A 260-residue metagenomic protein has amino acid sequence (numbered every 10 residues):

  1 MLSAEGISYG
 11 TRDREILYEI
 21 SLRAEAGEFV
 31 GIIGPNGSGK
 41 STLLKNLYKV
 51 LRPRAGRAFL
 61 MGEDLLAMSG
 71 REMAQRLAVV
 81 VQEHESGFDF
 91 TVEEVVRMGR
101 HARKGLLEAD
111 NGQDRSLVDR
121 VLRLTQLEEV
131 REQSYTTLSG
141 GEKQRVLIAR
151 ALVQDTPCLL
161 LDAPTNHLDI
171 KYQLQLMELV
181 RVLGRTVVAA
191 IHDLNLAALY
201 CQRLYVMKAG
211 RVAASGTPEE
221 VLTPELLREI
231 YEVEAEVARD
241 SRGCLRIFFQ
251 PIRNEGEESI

Functional and structural regions predicted by a protein language model:
I33-P35: The feature captures the beta-strand-to-loop junction immediately N-terminal to the Walker
Y48: Helix-to-loop junction immediately C-terminal to a conserved catalytic motif
G56-D64, M73: Conserved ABC transporter NBD signature motif
R97, G112-V130: Conserved ABC ATPase "signature" region
A109, S134-L138, E142: Conserved ABC ATPase signature
L159-A163: Catalytic Walker B motif of ABC-type/P-loop ATPase nucleotide-binding domains
E229-I260: ABC ATPase nucleotide-binding domains
